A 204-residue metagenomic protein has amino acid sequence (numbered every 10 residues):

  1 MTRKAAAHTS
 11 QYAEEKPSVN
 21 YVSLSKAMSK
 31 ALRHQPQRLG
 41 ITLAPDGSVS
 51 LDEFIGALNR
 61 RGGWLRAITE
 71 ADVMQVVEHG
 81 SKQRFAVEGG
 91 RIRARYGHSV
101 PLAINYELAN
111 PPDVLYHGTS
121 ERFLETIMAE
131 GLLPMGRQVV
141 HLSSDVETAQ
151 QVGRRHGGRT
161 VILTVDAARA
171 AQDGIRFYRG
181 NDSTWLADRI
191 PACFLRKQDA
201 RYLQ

Functional and structural regions predicted by a protein language model:
M1-Q204: Eukaryotic, polar/proline-rich low-complexity intrinsically disordered regions
